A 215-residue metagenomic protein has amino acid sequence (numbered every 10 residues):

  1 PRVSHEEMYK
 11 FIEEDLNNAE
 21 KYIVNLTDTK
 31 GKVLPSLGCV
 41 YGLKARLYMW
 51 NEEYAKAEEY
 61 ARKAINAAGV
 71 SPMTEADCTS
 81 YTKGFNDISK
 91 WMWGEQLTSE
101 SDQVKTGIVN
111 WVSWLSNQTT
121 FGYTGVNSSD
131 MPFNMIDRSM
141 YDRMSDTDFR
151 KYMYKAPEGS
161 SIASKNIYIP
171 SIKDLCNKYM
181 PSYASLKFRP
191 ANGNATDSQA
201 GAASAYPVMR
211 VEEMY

Functional and structural regions predicted by a protein language model:
P1-K30: Aromatic-anchored glycine-rich loop motif in surface-exposed flexible loops
A19, L26, A64, V70-P72: Alpha-helical solenoid scaffolds that mediate protein-protein interactions, centered on TPR/SEL1-like repeats but also
V70-Y215: Elongated scaffold/linker segments in the mid-to-C-terminal portions of large proteins
